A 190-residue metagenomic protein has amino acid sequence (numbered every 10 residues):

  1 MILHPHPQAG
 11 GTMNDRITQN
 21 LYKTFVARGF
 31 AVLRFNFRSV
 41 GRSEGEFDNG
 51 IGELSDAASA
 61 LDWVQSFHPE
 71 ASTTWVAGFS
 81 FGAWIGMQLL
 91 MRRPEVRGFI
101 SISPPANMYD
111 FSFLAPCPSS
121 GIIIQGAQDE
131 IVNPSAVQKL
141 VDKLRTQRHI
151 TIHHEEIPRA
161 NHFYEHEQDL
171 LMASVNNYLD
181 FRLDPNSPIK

Functional and structural regions predicted by a protein language model:
M1-A71: Serine-hydrolase catalytic machinery in alpha/beta-hydrolase-like enzymes
P5-H6, I100-Y109: Active-site nucleophile loop of the alpha/beta-hydrolase fold
G45, A160-M172: Catalytic histidine-centered segment of alpha/beta-hydrolase-like enzymes
G78-G86: Gly/Ala-rich beta-loop-alpha elbow adjacent to hydrolase catalytic centers
C117-Q125, D129: Short beta-strand/loop motif that positions the catalytic acidic residue of the alpha/beta-hydrolase fold
S119, N133-K143: Short alpha-helix in the alpha/beta-hydrolase fold that links the catalytic acid
Q128-V132, H162: Acidic catalytic loop of the alpha/beta-hydrolase fold
L144-F163: Catalytic histidine neighborhood in serine/cysteine hydrolases with alpha/beta-hydrolase-type architecture
